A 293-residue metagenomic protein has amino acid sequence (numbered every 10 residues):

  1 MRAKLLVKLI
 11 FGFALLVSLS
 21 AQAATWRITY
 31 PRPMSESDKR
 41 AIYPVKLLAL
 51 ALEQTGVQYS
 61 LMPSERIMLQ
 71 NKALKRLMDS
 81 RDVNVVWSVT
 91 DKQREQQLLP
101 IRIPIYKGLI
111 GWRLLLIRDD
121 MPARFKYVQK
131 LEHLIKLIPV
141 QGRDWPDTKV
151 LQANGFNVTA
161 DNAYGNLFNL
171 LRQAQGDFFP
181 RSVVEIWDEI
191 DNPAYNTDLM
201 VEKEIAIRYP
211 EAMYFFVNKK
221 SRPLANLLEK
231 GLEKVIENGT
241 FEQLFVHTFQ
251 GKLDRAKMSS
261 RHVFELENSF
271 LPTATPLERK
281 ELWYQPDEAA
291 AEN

Functional and structural regions predicted by a protein language model:
A24-Q97, L228: Extracytoplasmic small-molecule ligand-binding "clamshell" domains of the periplasmic binding protein/Venus flytrap
W26-A41, Y127-D144, D177-F178: Short loop->beta-strand "edge-of-pocket" segments that line small-molecule binding or catalytic clefts across diverse
Y30-M34, L109-L114, D191-E229, G251-T273: Periplasmic-binding protein-like
V45, A49-E53, D120-P122, P210-L253: Extended ligand-binding regions for polar small-molecule ligands
L52, I67-N84, A153, G165-V184: Short helices/loops that flank or line small-molecule/ion binding pockets
L77-M78, V85-L98, F178-L199, A206: A ligand-binding cleft/hinge motif common to bilobed small-molecule-binding domains
P104-K149: A conserved helix-loop-strand patch within extracytoplasmic ligand-binding domains of the periplasmic binding
G231, E237-N293: An extracytoplasmic/periplasmic, membrane-proximal ligand-sensing/linker region
